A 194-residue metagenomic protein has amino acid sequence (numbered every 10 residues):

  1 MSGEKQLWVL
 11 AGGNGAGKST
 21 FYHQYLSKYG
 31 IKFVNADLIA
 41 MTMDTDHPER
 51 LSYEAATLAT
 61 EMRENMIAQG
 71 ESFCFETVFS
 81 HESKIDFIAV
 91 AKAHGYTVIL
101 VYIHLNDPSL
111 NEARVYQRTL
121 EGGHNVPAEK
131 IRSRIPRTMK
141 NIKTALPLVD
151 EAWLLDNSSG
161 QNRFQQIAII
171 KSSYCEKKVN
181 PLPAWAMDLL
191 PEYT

Functional and structural regions predicted by a protein language model:
S2-W8, Q69-E71: Pre-Walker A (Motif I) flank of P-loop NTPase domains
G13-N14: The conserved Walker
K18: Conserved lysine of the Walker
Y22-E71: Conserved substrate/cofactor phosphate-moiety recognition/catalytic segment in nucleotide-dependent phosphotransferases
S27, L38-A40, S80, H104-L110 (+1 more regions): Conserved nucleotide-binding/hydrolysis micro-motifs of P-loop NTPases
I31-F33, L100, A152-L154: Conserved beta-strand scaffold positions in the cores of enzyme catalytic domains, especially in NTP/NDP-utilizing
E54-L105, T138: Glycine-rich phosphate-binding loop used to anchor ATP phosphates in small-molecule kinases, encompassing both
R114-T194: Conserved GTP-binding G-domain of TRAFAC-class P-loop NTPases and closely related GTPase folds
